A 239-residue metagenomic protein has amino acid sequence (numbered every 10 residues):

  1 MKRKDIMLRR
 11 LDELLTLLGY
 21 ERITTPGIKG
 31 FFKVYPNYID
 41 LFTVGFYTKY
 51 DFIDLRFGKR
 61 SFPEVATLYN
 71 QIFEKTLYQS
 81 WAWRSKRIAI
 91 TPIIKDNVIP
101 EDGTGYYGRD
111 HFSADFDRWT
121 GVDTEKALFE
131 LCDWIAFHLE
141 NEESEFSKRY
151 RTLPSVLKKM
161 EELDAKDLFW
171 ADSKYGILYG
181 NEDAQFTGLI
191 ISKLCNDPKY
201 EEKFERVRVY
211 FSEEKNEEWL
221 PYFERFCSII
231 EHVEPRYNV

Functional and structural regions predicted by a protein language model:
M1-L8, F32-V239: Intrinsically disordered, low-complexity regulatory regions enriched in serine/threonine/proline and acidic residues
M1-T24: Amphipathic alpha-helical segments
T24-G30: Long, charged, glycine-rich C-terminal linkers/tails
